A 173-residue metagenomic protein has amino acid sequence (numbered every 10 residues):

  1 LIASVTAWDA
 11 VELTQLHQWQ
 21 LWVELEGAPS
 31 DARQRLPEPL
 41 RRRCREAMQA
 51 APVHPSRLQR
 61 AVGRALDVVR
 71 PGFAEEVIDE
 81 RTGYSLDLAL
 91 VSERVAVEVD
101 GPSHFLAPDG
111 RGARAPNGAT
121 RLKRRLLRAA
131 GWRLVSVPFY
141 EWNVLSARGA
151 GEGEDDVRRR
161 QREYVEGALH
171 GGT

Functional and structural regions predicted by a protein language model:
L1-S103, P108-G112, P116-S136, L145 (+1 more regions): Eukaryotic RNA-binding helical-repeat scaffolds
F139: Active-site loop/turn elements of alpha/beta-hydrolase fold enzymes, especially the short glycine-/histidine-rich
W142: Hydrophobic pocket-lining residues within nucleotide cofactor-binding pockets
